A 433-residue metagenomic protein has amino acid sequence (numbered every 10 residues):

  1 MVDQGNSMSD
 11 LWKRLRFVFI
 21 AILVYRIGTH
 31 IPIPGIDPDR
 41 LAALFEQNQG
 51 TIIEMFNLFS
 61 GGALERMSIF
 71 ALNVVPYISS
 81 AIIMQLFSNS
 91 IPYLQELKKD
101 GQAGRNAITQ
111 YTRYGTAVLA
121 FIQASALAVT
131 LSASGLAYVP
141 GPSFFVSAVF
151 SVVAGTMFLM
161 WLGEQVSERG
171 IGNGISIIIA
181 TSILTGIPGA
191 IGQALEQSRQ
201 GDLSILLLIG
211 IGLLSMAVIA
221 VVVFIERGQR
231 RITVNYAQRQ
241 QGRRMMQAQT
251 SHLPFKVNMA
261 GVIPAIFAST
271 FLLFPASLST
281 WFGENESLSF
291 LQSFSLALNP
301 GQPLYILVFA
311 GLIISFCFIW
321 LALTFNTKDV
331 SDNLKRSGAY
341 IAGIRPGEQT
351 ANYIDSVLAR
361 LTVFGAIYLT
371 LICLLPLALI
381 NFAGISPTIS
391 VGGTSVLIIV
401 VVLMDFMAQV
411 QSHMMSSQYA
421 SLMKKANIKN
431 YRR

Functional and structural regions predicted by a protein language model:
M1-E96, A103-R433: N-terminal cationic and glycine-rich segments that engage phosphates or anionic surfaces
